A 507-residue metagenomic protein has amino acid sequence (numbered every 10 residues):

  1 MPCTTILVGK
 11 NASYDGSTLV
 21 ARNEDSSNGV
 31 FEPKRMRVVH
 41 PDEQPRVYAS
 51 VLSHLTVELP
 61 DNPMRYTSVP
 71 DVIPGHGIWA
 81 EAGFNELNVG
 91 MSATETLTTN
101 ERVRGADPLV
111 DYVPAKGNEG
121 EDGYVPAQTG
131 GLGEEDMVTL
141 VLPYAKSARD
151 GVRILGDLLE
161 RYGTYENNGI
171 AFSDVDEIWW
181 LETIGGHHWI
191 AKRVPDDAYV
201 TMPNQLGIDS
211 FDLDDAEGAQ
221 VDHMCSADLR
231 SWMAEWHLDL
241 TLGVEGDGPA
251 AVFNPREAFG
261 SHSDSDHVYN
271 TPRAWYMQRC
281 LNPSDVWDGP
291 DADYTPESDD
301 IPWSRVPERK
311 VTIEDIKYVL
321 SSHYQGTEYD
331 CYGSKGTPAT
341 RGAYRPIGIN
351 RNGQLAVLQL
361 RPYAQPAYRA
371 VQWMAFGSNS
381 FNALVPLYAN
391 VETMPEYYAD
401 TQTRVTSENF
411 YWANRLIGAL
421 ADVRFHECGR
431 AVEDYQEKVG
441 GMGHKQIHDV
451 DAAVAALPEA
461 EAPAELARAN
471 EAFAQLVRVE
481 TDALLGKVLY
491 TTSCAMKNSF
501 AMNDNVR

Functional and structural regions predicted by a protein language model:
P2-E134, I154-D293: A contiguous strand-loop segment
A21-K34, T96, L181-T183, V319-D330 (+3 more regions): Soluble extracytoplasmic regions of secretory-pathway and membrane proteins
P60-Y66, V152, S334-G342: Short Pro/Gly-enriched beta-strand edge/turn motifs at strand-loop
V138-Y144: Short, well-ordered beta-strand elements within core beta-sheets of diverse protein domains
Y144-D150: Short, charged, surface-exposed loops that flank catalytic or proteolytic processing sites
S231-Y368: Glycine-rich, aromatic-lined ligand/substrate-binding cores of catalytic and carbohydrate-binding domains
Y324-Q325, Y329-A456: Substrate-recognition/cap regions that form aromatic- and gly/pro-loop-enriched pockets for small-molecule ligands
Q436-R507: Histidine-centered catalytic/metal-binding microenvironments
